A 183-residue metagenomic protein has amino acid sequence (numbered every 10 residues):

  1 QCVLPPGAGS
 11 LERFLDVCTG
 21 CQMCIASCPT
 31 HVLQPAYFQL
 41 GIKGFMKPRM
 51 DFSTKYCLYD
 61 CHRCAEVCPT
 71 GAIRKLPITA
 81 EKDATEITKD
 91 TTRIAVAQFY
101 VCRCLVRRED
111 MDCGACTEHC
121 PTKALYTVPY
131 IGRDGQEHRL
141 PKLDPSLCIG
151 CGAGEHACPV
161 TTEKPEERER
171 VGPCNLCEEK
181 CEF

Functional and structural regions predicted by a protein language model:
Q1-M23, T30, P35-L58, T91-E109 (+2 more regions): Sequence context of c-type cytochrome heme-c attachment sites
V3, M23-G41, C61-I87, G114-R133 (+1 more regions): Iron-sulfur cluster-binding cysteine motifs and their immediate structural context in ferredoxin-like electron-transfer
P129-L143: Acidic interhelical loop/turn segments
L147-I149: Acidic helix/loop microenvironments that form the catalytic cleft of cell-wall polysaccharide enzymes
